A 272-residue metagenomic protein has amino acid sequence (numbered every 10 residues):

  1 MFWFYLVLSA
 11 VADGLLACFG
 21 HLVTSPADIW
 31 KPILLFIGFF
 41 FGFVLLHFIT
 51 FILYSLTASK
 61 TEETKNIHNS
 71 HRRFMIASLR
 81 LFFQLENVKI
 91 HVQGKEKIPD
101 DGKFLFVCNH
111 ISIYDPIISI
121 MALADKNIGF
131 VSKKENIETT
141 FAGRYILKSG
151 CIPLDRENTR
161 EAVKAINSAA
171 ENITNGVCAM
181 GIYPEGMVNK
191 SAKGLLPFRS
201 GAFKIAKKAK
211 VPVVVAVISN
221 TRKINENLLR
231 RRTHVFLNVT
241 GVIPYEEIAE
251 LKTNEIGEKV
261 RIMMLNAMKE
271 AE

Functional and structural regions predicted by a protein language model:
M1-K103: Membrane-anchoring hydrophobic helices of lipid-metabolizing enzymes
L6, V163-E272: Non-catalytic C-terminal accessory region of glycerolipid acyltransferases and related lyso-lipid remodeling enzymes
S55-A77, Q84-L85, D100-T159: Catalytic core of membrane glycerolipid acyltransferases/transacylases, capturing the structured, soluble-facing
L85-N87, D125, I146-K148, N175 (+2 more regions): Short, well-ordered coil/turn elements that cap or connect secondary structure elements
V92, F106, F130, L237-V239: Generic preference for hydrophobic
V92, I152-D155, Y245: Short acidic-hydrophobic, aromatic-tinged amphipathic segments that line or gate anion-handling sites
E96, T159, S219: Residue-level "edge-of-site" marker
